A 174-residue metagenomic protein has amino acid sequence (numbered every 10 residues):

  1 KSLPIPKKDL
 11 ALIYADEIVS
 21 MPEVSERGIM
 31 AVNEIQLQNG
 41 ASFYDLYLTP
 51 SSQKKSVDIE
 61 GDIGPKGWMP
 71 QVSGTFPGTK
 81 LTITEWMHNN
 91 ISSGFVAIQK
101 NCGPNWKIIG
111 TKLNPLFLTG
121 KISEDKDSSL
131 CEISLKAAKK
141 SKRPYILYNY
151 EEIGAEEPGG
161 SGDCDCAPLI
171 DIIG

Functional and structural regions predicted by a protein language model:
K1-Q71, L113-K126: Solvent-exposed edge beta-strands and adjacent loop segments that serve as assembly or binding interfaces
A11, A15, A31, A41 (+4 more regions): A sequence-composition feature that detects small, non-aromatic residues
D16, D45-T49, P70, G78 (+4 more regions): Intrinsically disordered, low-complexity regions enriched in small/polar residues
E26, Q38, I59-D62, F76 (+7 more regions): Intrinsically disordered, low-complexity segments enriched in small/polar residues
R27, K100, K107, K136-K139 (+1 more regions): Arginine residue identity/basic-tract feature
P50-N114: Structured, beta-strand-rich domain cores that present glycine/charged loop surfaces used to bind extended ligands
K112-G174: Mixed-charge, glycine-accented linear interaction segment located at domain edges/termini
